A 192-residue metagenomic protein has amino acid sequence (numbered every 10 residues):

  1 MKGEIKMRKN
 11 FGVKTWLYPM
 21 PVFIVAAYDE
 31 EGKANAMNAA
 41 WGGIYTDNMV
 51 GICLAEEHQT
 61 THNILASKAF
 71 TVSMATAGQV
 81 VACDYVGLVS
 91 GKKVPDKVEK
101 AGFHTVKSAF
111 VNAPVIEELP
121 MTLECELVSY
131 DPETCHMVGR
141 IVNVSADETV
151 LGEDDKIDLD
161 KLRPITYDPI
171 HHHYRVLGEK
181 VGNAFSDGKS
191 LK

Functional and structural regions predicted by a protein language model:
K2-K192: Basic, polyanion-binding surface patches
